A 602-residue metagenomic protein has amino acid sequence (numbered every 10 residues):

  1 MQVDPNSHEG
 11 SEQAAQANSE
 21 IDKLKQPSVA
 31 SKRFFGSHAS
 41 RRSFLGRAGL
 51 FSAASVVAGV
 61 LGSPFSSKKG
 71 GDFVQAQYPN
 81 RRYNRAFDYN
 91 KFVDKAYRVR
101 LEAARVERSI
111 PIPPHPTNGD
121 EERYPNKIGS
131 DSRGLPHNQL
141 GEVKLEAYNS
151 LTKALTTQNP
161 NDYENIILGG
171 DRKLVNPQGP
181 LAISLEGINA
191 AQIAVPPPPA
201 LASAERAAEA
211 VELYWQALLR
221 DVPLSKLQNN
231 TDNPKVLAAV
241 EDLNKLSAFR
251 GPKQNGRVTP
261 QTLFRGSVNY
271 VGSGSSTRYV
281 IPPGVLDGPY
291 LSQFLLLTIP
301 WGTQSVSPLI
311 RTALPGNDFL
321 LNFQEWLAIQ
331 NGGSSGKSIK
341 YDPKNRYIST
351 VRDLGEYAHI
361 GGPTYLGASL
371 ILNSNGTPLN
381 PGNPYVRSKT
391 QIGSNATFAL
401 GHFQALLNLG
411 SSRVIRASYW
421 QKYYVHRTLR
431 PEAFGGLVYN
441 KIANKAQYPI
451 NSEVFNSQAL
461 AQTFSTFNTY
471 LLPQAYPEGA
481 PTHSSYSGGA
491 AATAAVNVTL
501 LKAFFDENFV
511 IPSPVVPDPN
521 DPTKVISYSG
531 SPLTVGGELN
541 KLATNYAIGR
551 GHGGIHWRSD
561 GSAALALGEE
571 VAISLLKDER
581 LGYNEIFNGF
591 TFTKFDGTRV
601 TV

Functional and structural regions predicted by a protein language model:
M1-S40: N-terminal secretory signal peptides
D4, A30, V57-L61, G582: N-terminal non-cleavable signal-anchor helices
L24, S28-S31, S52, S247 (+2 more regions): Short, flexible helical or helix-coil boundary motifs
G36, R41, G59, F65-R558 (+1 more regions): Hydrophobic alpha-helical bundle signature of multipass membrane enzymes
L45-S66: N-terminal export signals
